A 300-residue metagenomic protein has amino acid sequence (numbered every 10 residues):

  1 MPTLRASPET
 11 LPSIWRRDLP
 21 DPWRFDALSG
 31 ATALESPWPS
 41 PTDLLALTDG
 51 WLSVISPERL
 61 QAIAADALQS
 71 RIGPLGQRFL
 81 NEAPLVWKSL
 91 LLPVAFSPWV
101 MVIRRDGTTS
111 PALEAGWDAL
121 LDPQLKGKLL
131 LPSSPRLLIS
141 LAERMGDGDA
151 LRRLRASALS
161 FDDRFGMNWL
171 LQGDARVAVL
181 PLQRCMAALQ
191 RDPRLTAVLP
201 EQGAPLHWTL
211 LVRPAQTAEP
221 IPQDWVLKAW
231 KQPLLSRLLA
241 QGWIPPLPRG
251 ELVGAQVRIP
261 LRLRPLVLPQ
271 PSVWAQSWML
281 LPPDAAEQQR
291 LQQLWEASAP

Functional and structural regions predicted by a protein language model:
M1-I55: Early extracytoplasmic/lumenal segment of secretory-pathway proteins
S36, P41-A46, A62-V100: A structural signal for short loop-to-beta-strand junctions that line the ligand-binding cleft of periplasmic/secreted
S53-V54, L130, S134-P200: Ligand-binding pocket segment of bilobal, Venus flytrap-like solute-binding proteins
I63-G73, L91, Q190-P205, P214-A215: Short beta-strand->loop
V100-G107, L206-P220, R237-L238: A bilobed periplasmic-binding-protein/Venus flytrap-type ligand-binding module shared by bacterial periplasmic
D106-E114, D147-D149, Q216-P222: Short helix-loop capping/hinge motifs at secondary-structure junctions, enriched in acidic/polar residues
T109-L125: Flexible hinge/capping segments at coil-to-helix
P220, K228-P300: Extracellular/periplasmic juxtamembrane helices and adjacent flexible linkers that interface with membrane partners
